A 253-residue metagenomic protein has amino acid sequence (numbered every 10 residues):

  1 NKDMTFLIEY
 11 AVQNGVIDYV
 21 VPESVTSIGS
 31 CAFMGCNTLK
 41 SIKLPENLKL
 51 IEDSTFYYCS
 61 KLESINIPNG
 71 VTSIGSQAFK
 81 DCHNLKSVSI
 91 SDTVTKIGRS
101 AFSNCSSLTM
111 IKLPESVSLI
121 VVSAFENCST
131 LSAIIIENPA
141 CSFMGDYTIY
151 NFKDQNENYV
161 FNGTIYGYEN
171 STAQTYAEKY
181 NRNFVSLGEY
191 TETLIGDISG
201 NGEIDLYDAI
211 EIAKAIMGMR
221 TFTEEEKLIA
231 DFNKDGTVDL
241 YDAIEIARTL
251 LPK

Functional and structural regions predicted by a protein language model:
N1-T5, Y10-S27, C36-L50, S60-S73 (+5 more regions): Structural signature of tandem-repeat unit edges
G29-M34, E52-Y57, G75-K80, G98-S103 (+3 more regions): Consensus positions within tandem repeat domains that build extended binding/scaffold surfaces
N37, Y58-S60, D81-H83, N104-S106 (+2 more regions): Intrinsic low-complexity repeat tracts in disordered regions, enriched in small/polar residues
Y147-F152: A structural signal for leucine-rich repeat
T172-T193: A recurrent domain-boundary module in secreted/ectodomain proteins
E189-K253: Cellulosome-associated attachment modules in secreted, modular CAZymes
